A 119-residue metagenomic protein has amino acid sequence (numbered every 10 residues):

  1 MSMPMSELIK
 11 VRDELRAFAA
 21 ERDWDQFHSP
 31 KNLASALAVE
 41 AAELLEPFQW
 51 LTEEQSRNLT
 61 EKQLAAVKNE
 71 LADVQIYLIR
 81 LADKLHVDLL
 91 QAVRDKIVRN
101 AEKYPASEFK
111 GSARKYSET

Functional and structural regions predicted by a protein language model:
M1-T119: Flexible "arm" and connector segments at domain edges
